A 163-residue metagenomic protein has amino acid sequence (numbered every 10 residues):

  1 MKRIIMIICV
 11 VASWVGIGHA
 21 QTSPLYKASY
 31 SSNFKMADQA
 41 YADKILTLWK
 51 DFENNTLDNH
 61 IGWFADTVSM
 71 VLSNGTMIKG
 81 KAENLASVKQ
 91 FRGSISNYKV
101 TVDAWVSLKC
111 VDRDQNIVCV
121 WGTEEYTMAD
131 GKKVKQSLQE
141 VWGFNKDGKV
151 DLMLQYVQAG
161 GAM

Functional and structural regions predicted by a protein language model:
M1-Y26: Bacterial Sec-dependent N-terminal signal peptides
A20-N54, D58, G62: Short, low-complexity N-terminal intrinsically disordered segments enriched in polar/charged residues
M36, A40, L57-C110: A solvent-exposed, acidic/Ser-Thr-rich amphipathic alpha-helical stretch
F64, G122-Y126, E140, V157: Short beta-strand segments enriched in hydrophobic/aromatic residues within well-folded beta-rich domains
A65, M128, N145: Short, acidic, Ser/Thr-enriched surface-loop or helix-capping motifs
V88, V102-L108, Y126, S137-F144: Hydrophobic/aromatic beta-strand elements that line small-molecule binding cavities or substrate pockets in beta-rich
D114-E124: A short hydrophobic beta-strand element
K135-A162: Short beta-strand edge/turn micro-motifs at domain boundaries
